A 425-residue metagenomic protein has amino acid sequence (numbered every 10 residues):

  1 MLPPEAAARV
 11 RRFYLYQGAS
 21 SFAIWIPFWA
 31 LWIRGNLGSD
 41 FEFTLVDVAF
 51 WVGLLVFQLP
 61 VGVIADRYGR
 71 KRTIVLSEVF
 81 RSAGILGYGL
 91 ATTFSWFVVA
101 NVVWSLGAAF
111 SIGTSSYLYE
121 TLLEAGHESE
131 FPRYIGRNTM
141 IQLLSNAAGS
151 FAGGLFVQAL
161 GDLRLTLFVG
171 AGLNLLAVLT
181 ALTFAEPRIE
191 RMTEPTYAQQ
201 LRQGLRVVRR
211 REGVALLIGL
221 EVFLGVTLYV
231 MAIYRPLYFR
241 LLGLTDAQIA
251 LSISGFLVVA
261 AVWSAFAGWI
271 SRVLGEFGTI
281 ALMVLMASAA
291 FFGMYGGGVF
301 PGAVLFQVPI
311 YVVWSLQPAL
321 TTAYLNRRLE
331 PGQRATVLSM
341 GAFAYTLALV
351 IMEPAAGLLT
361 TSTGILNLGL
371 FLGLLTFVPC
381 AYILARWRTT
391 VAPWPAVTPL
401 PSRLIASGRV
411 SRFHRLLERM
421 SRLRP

Functional and structural regions predicted by a protein language model:
M1-A7, A185-G219, L400-R424: Juxtamembrane intracellular "pre-TM" segments in multi-pass secondary transporters
L2-V56, G87-G89, V103, R211-F256: Helix-loop boundary and gating motifs at the non-cytosolic
L54-T93: Conserved MFS/SLC helix-loop-helix module at the cytosolic interface between two early adjacent transmembrane helices
V56-G69, V157, V262-E276, T360-T361: Helix-to-loop junctions at the C-terminal end of transmembrane segments in multipass secondary transporters
R72-G87, A171, G278-G293, G373: Structural signature of the two symmetry-related core transmembrane helices
V102-L143: Cytoplasmic helix-loop-helix junction between adjacent transmembrane helices in 12-TM secondary transporters
G170-L173, A177-T196, L384-V397: Helix-loop junctions on the cytosolic side of multi-pass membrane transporters, especially the intracellular loop
F277-T321: C-terminal transmembrane helical hairpin of 12-TM major facilitator-type secondary transporters
